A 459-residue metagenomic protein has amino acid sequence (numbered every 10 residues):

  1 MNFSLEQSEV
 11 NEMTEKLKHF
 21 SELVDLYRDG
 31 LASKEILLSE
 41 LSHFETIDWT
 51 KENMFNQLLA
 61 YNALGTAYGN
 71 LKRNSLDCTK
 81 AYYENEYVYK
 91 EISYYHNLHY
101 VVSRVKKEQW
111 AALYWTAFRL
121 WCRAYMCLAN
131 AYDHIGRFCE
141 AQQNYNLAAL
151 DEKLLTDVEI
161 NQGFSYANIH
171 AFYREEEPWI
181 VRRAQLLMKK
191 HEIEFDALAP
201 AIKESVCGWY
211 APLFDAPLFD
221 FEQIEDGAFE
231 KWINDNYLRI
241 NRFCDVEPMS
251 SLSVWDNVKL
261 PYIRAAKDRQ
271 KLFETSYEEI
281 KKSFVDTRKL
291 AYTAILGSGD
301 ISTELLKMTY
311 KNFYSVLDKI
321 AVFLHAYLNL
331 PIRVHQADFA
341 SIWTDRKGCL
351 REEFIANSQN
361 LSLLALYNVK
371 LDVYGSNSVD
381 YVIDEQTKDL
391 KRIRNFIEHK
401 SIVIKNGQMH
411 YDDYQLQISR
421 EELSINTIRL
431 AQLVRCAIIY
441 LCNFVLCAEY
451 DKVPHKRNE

Functional and structural regions predicted by a protein language model:
N2, L26-W49, A81-E108, I135-L147 (+2 more regions): Helix-turn-helix repeat elements of alpha-solenoid scaffolds
N2-K18, E22, L31-E35, S39 (+3 more regions): Charged alpha-helical initiation segments
L5-L31, E35, K51-K80, A111-G136 (+2 more regions): Amphipathic alpha-helical repeat scaffolds of TPR domains
Q7, N11, K51-F55, Y82-N85 (+5 more regions): Short, solvent-exposed segments of well-ordered alpha helices
F20, E40, L98, A266-R269 (+10 more regions): Amphipathic alpha-helices that form helix-helix packing interfaces
F44-K51, S75, Y95-H96, V102-A112 (+3 more regions): Alpha-helical junction/boundary sensor with strong preference for TPR arrays
G297-L390, H399-K400: Short non-catalytic regulatory patches outside canonical folded cores
T387-F396, Y411-E459: Amphipathic, Lys/Arg-enriched alpha-helical patches that create a basic surface for binding polyanionic ligands
